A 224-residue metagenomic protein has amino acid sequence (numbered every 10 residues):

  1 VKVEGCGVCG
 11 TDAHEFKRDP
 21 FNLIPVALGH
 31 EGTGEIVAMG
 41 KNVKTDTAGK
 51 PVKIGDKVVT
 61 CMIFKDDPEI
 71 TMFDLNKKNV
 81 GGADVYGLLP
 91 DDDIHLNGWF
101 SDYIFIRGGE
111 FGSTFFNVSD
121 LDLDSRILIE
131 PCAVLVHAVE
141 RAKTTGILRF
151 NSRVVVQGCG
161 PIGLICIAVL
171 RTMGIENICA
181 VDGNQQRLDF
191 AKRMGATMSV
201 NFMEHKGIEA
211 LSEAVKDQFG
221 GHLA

Functional and structural regions predicted by a protein language model:
V1-C6, D19-M72, N117-S119: Glycine-rich beta-strand-centered segment in the early N-terminal region that forms part of a ligand/cofactor-binding
C9, I162, Q186: Conserved Rossmann-like nucleotide-cofactor binding loop
F64-V154: NAD(P)H dinucleotide-binding glycine-rich loop of Rossmann-like/cofactor-binding domains, especially the beta1-alpha1
P131, G158-P161: Glycine-rich Rossmann-fold phosphate-binding loop(s) that bind the pyrophosphate of adenine dinucleotide cofactors
R153, I167-A168: Glycine- and Gly-Pro-enriched alpha-helical subdomains that act as flexible, kink-prone "lid/hinge" or packing modules
V156-C159, R171-A224: Adenosine-nucleotide cofactor-binding segment
